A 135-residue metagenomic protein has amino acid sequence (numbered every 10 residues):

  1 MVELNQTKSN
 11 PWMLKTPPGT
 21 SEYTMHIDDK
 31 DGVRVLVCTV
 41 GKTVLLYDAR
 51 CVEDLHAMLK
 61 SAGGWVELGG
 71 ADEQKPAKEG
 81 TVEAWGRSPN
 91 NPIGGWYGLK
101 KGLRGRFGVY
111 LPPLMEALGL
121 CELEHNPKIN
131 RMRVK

Functional and structural regions predicted by a protein language model:
V2-A77: Long, low-complexity, charged/polar intrinsically disordered regions in eukaryotic proteins
W12, A77, N90-I93, L114: Generic low-complexity segments that are intrinsically disordered, proline-rich and/or Lys/Arg-biased
T20, E73, I93, R104-G105 (+2 more regions): Amphipathic alpha-helical interaction segments
E79-R106: Short helix-coil junctions and helix-kink-helix linkers
L111, E116-I129: A short, conserved structural fragment
N130-K135: C-terminal engagement modules used by replication, chromatin/transcription, nuclear envelope/ESCRT, and ubiquitin
